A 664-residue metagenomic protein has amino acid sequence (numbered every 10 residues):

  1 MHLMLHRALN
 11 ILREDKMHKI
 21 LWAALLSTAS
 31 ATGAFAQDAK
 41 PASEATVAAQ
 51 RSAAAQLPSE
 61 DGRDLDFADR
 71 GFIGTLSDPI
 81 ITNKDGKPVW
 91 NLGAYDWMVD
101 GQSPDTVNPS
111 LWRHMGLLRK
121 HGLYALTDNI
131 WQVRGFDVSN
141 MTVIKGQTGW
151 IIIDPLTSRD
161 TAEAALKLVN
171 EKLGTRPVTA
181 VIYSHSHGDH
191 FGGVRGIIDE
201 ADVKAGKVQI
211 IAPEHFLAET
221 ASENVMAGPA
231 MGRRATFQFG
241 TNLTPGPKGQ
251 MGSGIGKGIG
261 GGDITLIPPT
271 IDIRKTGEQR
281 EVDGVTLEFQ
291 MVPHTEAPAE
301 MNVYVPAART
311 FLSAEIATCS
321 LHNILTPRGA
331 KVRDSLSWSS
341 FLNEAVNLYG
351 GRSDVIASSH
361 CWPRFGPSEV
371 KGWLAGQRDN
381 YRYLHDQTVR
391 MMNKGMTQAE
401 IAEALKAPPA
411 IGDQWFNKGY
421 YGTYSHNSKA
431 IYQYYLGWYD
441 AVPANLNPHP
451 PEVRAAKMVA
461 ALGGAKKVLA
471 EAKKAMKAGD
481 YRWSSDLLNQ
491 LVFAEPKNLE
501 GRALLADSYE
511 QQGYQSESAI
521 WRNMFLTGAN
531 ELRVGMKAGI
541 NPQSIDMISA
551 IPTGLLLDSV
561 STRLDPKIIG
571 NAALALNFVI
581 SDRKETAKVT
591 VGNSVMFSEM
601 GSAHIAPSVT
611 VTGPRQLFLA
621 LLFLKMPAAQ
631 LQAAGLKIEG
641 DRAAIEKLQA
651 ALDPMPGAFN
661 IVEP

Functional and structural regions predicted by a protein language model:
Q37-M115, R119-K120: N-terminal pre-domain segments of enzymes
A39-A54, T310, S320, L336-E400 (+3 more regions): Divalent-metal (often Zn2+) His-rich catalytic cores of metallo-beta-lactamase-fold enzymes
K87-D105, H215-T265: Acidic/polar short surface loop at catalytic or gating sites that assists cofactor/ion binding and chemistry
G116-R176, M301-V305, R309-E315: Conserved beta-strand hairpin/beta-sheet module of binuclear metal-dependent hydrolase folds, prominently
T148-G149, R159-Q209: Active-site metal-binding motif and surrounding structural segment of the metallo-beta-lactamase
G149-I151, T157-R159, G261-T270, G277-K394: Metallo-beta-lactamase
M458-W483: Alpha-helical segment of the N-proximal tetratricopeptide repeat
K474, D480-D486, F493, K497 (+2 more regions): Feature captures hydrophobic
